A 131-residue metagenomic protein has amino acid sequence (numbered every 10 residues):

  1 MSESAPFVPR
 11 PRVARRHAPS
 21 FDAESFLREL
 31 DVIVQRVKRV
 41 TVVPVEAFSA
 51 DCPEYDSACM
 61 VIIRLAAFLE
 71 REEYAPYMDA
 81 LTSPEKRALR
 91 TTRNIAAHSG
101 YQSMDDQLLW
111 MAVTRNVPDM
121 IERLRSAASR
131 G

Functional and structural regions predicted by a protein language model:
S2-G131: Solvent-exposed interaction patches of small proteins and small membrane subunits
